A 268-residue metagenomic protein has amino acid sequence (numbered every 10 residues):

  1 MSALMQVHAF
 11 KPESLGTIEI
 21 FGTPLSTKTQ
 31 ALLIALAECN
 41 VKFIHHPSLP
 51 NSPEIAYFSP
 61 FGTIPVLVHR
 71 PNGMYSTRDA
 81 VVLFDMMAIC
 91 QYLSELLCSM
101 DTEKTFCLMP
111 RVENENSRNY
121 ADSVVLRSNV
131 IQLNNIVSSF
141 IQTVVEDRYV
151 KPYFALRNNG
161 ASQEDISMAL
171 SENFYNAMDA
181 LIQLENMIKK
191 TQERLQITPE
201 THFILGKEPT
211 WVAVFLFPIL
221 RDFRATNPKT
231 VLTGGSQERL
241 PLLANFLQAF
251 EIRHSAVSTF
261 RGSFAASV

Functional and structural regions predicted by a protein language model:
S2-M168: GST-like domain detector, emphasizing the conserved glutathione-binding G-site in the N-terminal thioredoxin-like
I18-I20, T233-G234, S258: Short, contiguous strand/loop micro-motifs
K42, S99, F140, R194 (+2 more regions): A general structural signal for well-ordered secondary-structure junctions
V125, Q132-Q248: GST-like fold's C-terminal all-alpha helical module
S255-V268: C-terminal helix/juxtamembrane-tail motif
